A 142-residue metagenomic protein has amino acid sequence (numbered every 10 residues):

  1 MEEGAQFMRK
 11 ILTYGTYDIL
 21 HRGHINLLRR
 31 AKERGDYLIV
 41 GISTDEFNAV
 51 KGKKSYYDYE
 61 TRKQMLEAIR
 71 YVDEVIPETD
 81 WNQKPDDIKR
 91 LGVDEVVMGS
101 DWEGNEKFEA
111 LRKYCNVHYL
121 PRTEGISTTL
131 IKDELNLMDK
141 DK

Functional and structural regions predicted by a protein language model:
M1-K142: Nucleotidyltransferase catalytic core that binds NTPs
